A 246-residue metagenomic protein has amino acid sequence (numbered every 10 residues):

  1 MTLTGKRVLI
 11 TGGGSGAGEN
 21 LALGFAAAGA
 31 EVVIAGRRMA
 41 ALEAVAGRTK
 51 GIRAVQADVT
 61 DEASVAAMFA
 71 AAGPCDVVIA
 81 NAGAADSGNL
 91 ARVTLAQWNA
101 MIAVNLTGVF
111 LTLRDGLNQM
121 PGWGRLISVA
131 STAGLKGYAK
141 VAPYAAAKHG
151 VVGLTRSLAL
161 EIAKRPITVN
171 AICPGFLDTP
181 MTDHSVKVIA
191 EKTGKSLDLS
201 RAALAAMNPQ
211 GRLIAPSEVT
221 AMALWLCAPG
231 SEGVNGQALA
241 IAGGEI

Functional and structural regions predicted by a protein language model:
T2, K136, N235-I246: Short C-terminal tail/terminal secondary-structure segment of NAD(P)H-dependent dehydrogenase/reductase domains
G14-G16: Conserved glycine-rich cofactor-binding loop
N89-L90, T94-I102, L204: Substrate-binding pocket helix/loop in short-chain dehydrogenase/reductase
L113, A147, T155: Active-site helix of classical SDR
L113, Q119, Q210-I241: C-terminal substrate-recognition "lid" of short-chain dehydrogenase/reductases
S131: Residue(s) in the substrate-gating loop at a strand-loop-helix junction that position the organic substrate next
A163, T168, V234-G236: Short, small/polar-rich loop/turn modules that mediate ligand/substrate recognition or access, typified
